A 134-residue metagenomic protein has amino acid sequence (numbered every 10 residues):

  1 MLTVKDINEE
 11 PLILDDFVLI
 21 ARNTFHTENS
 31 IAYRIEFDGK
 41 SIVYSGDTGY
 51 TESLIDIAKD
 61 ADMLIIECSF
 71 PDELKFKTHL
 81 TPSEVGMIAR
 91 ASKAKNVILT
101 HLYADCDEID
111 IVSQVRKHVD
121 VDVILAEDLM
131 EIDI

Functional and structural regions predicted by a protein language model:
M1-V4, P11-I13, Y33-I35, I66-C68 (+2 more regions): A generic short-segment signal for beta-strand/edge and adjacent turn/coil regions
L2-D56, D128-I134: Core dinuclear metal-dependent hydrolase active-site scaffold
Y50-E131: Cap/insert and terminal regions of metallo-dependent hydrolase folds
